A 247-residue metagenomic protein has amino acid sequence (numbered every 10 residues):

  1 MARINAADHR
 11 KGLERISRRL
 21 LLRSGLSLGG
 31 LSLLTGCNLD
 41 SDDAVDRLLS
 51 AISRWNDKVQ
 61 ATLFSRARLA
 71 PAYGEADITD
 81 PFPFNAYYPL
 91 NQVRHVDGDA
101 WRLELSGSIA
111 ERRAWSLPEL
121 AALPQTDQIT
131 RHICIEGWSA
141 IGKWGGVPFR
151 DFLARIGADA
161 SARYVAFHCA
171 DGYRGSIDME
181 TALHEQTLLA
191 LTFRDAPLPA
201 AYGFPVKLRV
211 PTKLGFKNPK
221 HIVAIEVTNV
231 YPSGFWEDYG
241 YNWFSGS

Functional and structural regions predicted by a protein language model:
M1-I16, S27-L31: N-terminal secretory signal peptides
N5, G12, S17-L20, R68-A70 (+1 more regions): Small/flexible residues
S17-L34, F149, L208: N-terminal export leaders
L39-S247: Structured, non-membrane catalytic/scaffold regions adjacent to prosthetic-group chemistry
